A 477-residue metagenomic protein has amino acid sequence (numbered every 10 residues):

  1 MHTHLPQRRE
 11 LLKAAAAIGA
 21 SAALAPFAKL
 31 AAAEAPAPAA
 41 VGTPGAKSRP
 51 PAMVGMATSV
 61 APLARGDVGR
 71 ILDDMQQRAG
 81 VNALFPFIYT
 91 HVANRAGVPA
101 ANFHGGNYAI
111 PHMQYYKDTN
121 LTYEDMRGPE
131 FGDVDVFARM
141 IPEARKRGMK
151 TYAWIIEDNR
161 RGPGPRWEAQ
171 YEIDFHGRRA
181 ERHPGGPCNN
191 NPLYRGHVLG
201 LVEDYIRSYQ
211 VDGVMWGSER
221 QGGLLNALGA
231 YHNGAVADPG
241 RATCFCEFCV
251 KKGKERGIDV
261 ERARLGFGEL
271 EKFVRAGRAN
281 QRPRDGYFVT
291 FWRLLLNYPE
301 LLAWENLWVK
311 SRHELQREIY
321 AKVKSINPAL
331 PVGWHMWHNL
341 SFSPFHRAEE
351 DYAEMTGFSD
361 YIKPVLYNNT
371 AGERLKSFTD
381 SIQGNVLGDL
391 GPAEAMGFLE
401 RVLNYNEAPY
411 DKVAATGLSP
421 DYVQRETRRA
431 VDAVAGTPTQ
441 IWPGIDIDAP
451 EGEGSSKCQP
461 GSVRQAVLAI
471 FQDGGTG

Functional and structural regions predicted by a protein language model:
H2-H4, E10-A31: N-terminal export signals
F27-V54: C-terminal segment of N-terminal export signals and the immediately downstream linker at the start of the mature
R70-N94, S208, A469-G477: Catalytic domains of carbohydrate-active enzymes, especially glycoside hydrolases
V81-F131: Aromatic-lined carbohydrate-binding/catalytic grooves of carbohydrate-active enzymes
Y152-I156, M215-W216, G257-E271, V309-P344 (+1 more regions): Aromatic-lined carbohydrate-recognition surfaces of secreted/lumenal glycan-active proteins
Y152-Y209, A235, T243-V250: Active-site-adjacent "subsite" loops/lids of carbohydrate-active enzymes
L224, P331-R374, G452-G461: Substrate-binding cleft/loops of secretory-pathway carbohydrate-active enzymes
S359-E373, T416-R429, A433-G477: Substrate-binding cleft of secreted/luminal carbohydrate-active enzymes
